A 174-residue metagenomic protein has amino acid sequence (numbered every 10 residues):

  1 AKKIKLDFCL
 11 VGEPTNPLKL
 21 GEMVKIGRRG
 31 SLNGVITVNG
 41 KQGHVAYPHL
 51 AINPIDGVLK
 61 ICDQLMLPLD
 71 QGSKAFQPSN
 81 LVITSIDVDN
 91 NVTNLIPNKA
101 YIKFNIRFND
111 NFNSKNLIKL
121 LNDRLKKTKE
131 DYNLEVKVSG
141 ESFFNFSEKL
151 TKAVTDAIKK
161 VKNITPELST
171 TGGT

Functional and structural regions predicted by a protein language model:
A1-D63, S73: Fold-level recognition of mixed alpha/beta catalytic cores in primary-metabolism enzymes, strongest
D7-C9, N80, P166: Structural motif
G21-V24, I86-N90, T170-T174: Short glycine-rich, acidic/polar surface loops and turns
G27, V92-P97: Short, solvent-exposed beta-strand/turn "edge" segments of beta-rich domains on protein surfaces
V38, I106-F108: Hydrophobic beta-strand positions in extracellular immunoglobulin-like domains
V45-D87, L95, F108-N133: Acidic-enriched catalytic cores of C-N bond-cleaving enzymes acting on peptides and small amides
P54, V82, N133-T174: An extended, acidic, His-containing surface patch that forms the Zn2+-binding/catalytic region of metallohydrolases
